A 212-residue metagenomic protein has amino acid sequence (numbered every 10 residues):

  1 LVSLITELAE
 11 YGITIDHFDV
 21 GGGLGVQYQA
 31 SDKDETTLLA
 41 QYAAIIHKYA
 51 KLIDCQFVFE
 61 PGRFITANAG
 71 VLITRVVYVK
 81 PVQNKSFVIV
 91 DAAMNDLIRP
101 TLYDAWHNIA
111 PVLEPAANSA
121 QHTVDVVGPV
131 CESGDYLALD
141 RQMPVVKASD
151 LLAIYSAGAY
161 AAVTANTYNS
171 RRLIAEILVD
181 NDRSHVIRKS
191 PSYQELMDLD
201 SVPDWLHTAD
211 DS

Functional and structural regions predicted by a protein language model:
L1-V79, N169-R171: Active-site loop/helix belt of alpha/beta enzymes
I45, D54-S212: Charged (often Lys/Glu-rich) extended helix/loop segments that serve as interaction or gating elements
